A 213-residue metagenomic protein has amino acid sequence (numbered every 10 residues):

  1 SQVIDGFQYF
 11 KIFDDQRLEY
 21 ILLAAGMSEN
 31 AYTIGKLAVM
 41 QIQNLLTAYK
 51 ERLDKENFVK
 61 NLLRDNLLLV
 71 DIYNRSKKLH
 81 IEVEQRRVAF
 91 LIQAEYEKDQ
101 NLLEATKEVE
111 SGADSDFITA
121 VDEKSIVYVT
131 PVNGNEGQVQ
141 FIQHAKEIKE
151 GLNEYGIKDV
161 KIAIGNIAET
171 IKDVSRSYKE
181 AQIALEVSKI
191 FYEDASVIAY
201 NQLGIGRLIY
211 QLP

Functional and structural regions predicted by a protein language model:
S1-K60, D114, K146-G151, I157-V160: Alpha-helical/coil-rich non-catalytic "connector" segments in signaling and regulatory proteins
N30, T47-E51, R64, Q140 (+1 more regions): Catalytic cores of large soluble enzymes that bind and process phosphate-bearing ligands
K60-L68: Regulatory cytosolic signal-relay segments
L67-P213: Cytosolic nucleotide-utilizing catalytic cores of signal-transduction proteins
